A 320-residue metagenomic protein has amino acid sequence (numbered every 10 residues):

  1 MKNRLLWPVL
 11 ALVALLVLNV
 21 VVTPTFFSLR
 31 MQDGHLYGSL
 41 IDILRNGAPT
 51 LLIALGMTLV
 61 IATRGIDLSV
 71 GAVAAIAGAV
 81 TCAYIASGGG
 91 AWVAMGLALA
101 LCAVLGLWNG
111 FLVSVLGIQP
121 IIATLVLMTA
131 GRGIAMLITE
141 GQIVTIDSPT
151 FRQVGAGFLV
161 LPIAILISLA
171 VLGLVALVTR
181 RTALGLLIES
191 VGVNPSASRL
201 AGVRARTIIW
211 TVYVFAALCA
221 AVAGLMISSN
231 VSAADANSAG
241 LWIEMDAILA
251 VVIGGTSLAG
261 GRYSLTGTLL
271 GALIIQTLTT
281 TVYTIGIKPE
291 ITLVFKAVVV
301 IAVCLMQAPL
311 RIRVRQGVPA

Functional and structural regions predicted by a protein language model:
M1-P24, Q32, G173-L174, V193 (+3 more regions): Cytosolic-side transmembrane-helix boundaries in multi-pass membrane proteins
R4-L5, A91, P120-I121, V160-S168 (+4 more regions): Loop-to-transmembrane alpha-helix initiation sites
P8-V21, M57, L99, M128-G133 (+5 more regions): Hydrophobic core segments of alpha-helical transmembrane domains in multi-pass membrane transport and ion-translocation
N19-V20, L36-S87, F111-I118, I248-L265 (+1 more regions): Single transmembrane alpha-helix segments in multi-pass membrane proteins
T25-D42, A135-I138, F158, T179-R180 (+3 more regions): Inter-helical junctions in multi-pass inner-membrane proteins, predominant in energy-converting antiporter-like
R30-D33, L116, P120-T182, I208-T211 (+2 more regions): Transmembrane helix-bundle core of multi-pass membrane transporters and related energy-transducing complexes
G90-L99, V104-N109, V160-D235: Helix-loop-helix "hairpin" substructures at the membrane interface of multi-pass membrane proteins
A220, V231, D235-A297: Transmembrane alpha-helical segments in multi-pass inner-membrane proteins
